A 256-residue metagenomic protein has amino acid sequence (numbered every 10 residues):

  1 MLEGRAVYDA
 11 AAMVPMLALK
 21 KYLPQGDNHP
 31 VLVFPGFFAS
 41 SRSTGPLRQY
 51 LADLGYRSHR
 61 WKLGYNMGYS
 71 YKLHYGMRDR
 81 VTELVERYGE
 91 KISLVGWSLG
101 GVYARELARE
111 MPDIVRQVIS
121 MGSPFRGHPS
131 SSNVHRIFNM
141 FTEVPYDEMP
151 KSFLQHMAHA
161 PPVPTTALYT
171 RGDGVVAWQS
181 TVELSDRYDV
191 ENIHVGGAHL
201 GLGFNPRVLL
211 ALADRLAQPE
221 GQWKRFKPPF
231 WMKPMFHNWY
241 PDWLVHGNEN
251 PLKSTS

Functional and structural regions predicted by a protein language model:
M1-V31, T44, Q49, L54 (+2 more regions): Flexible, membrane-associating and regulatory peripheral segments of lipid-active enzymes
L2-A6, P30-F38, P164-G172: Short, mixed-charge, low-aromatic patches
R5-A18, V85, F138-P145, L216-E220: Generic secondary-structure transition motif, activating predominantly at the C-termini of alpha-helices
A10, R80, A211, R215: Residues that form generic nucleotide/phosphate-binding pockets
H29-R42, P46, A52-V163, T255-S256: Serine-dependent carboxylesterase/thioesterase catalytic core of lipase-like alpha/beta-hydrolase/SGNH enzymes
R109-E110, V115-S256: Helical cap/lid subdomain of alpha/beta-hydrolase-fold lipid enzymes that gates access to the catalytic pocket
